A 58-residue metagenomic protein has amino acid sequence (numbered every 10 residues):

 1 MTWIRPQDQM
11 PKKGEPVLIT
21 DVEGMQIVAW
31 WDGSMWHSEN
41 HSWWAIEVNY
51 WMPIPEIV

Functional and structural regions predicted by a protein language model:
M1-V58: Secondary-structure transition motif
